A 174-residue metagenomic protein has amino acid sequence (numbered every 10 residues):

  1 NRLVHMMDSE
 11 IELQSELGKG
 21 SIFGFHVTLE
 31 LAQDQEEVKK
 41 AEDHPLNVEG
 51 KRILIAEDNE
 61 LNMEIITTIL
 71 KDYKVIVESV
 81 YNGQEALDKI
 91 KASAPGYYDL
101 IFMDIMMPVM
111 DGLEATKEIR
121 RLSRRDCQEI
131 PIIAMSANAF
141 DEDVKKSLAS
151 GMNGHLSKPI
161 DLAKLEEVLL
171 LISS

Functional and structural regions predicted by a protein language model:
N1-L13, L17-S174: C-terminal compact regulatory domains
